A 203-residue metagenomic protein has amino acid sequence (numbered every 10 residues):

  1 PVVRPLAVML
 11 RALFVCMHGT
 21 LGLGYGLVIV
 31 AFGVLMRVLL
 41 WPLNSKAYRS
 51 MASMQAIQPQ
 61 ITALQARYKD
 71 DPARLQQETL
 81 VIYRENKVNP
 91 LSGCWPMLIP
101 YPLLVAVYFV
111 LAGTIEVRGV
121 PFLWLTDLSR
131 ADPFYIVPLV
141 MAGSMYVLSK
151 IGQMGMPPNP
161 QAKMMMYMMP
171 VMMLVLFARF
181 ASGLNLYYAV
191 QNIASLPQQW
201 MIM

Functional and structural regions predicted by a protein language model:
P1-M203: Helix-loop-helix
